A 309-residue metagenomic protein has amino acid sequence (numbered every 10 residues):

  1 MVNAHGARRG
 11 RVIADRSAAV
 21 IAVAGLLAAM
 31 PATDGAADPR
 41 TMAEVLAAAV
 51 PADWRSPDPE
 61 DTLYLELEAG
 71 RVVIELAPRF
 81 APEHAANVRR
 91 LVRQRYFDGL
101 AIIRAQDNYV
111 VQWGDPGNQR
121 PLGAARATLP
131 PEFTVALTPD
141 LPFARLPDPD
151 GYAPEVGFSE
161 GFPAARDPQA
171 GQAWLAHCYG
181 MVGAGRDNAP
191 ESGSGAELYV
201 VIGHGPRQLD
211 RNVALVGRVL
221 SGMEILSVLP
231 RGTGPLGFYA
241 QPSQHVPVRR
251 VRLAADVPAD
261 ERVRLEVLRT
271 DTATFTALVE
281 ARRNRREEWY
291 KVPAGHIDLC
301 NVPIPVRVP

Functional and structural regions predicted by a protein language model:
M1-I13: N-terminal secretory signal peptides that target proteins for export/translocation
V2, M30-P309: Cyclophilin-like peptidyl-prolyl cis-trans isomerases
R9-R11, I21, G203: A ubiquitous, low-specificity "background" feature that marks scattered single residues across proteins without
G10-I13, A28-A29, T33: A subset of signal/propeptide-processing and intrinsically disordered low-complexity segments in secreted/extracellular
R11-A14, A19, A43: Sequence-pattern detector for short linear motifs and compositional/periodic biases rather than a specific fold
A18-A28: Bacterial N-terminal signal peptides
